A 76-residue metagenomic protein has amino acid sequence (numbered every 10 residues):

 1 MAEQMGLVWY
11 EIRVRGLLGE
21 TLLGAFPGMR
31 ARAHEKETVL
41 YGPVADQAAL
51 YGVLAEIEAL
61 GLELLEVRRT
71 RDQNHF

Functional and structural regions predicted by a protein language model:
A2-E3: Compositionally biased, charge-rich low-complexity tracts
W9-D72: Amphipathic, hydrophobic secondary-structure cores in small proteins
